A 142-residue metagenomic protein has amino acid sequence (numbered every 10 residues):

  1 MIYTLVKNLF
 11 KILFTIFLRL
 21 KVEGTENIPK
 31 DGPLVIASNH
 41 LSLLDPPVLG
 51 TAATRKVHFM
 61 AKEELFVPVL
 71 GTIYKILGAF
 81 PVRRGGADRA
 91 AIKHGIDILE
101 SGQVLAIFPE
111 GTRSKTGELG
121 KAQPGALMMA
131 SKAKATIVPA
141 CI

Functional and structural regions predicted by a protein language model:
M1-V6: Helix-enriched interaction subdomains in cytosolic or periplasmic regions, typified by TIR/SEFIR signaling/NADase cores
K7, F14-I142: Soluble catalytic domains of membrane acyltransferases
